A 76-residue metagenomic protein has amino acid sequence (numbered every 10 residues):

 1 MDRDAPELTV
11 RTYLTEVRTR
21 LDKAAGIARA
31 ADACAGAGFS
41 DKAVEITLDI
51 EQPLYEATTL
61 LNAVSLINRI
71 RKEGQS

Functional and structural regions predicted by a protein language model:
M1-D2, K72-S76: Short intrinsically disordered terminal tails
M1-G36, L66: N-terminal acidic leader/helix
A30-I70: Short, charge-rich amphipathic interface segments used for partner binding and complex assembly
